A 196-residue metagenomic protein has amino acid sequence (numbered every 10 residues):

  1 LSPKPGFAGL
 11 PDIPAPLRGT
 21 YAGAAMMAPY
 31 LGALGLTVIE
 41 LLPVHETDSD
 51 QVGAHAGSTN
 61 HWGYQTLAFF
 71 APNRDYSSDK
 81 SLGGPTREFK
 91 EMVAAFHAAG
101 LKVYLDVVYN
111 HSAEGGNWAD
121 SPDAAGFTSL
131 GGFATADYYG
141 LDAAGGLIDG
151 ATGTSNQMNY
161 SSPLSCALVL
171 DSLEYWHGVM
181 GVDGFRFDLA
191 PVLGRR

Functional and structural regions predicted by a protein language model:
S2-G181, L189-R196: Substrate-binding/active-site clefts of carbohydrate-active enzymes
